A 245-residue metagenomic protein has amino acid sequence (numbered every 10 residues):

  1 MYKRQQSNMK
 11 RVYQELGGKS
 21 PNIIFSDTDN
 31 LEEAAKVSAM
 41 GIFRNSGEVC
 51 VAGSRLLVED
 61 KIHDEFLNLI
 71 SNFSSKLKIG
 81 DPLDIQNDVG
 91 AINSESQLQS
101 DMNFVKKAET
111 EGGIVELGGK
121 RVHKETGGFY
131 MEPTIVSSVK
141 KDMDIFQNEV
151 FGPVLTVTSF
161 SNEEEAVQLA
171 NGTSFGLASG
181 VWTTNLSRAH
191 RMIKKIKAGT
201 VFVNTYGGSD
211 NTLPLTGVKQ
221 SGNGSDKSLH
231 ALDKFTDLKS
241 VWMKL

Functional and structural regions predicted by a protein language model:
K3-K140, V203: ALDH superfamily catalytic-core signature
I23, H123, Y130-L245: Conserved C-terminal structural/oligomerization subdomain of aldehyde/semialdehyde dehydrogenase
